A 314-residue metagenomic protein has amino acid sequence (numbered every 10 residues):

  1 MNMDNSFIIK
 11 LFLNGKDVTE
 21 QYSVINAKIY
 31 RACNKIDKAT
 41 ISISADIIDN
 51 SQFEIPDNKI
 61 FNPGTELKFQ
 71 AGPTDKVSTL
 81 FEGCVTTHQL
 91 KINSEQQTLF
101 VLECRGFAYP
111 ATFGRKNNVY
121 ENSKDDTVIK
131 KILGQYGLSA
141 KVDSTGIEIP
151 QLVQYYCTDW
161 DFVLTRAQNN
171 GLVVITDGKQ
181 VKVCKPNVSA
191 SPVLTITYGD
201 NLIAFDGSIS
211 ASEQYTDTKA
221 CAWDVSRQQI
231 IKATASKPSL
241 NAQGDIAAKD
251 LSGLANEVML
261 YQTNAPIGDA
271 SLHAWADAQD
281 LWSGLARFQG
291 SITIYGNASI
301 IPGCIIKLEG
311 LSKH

Functional and structural regions predicted by a protein language model:
M1-Y109: Assembly/oligomerization scaffold segments
N5, I92, L99-A108, S144-D206: Short beta-strand-centered interaction patches in the first periplasmic/extracellular domains of large envelope
T19, T112-V119, L164, Q168 (+4 more regions): Surface-exposed, non-catalytic interaction/assembly patches
C33-I60, A204-H314: An acidic/polar, Gly/Ser/Thr-rich interaction patch typically located in mid-to-C-terminal regions of proteins
E54, Y109-V128, K141-T165, N169 (+1 more regions): Short acidic/polar beta-strand-loop edge motifs in secreted extracellular and Gram-negative envelope-associated
N122-K141, A265-A274: Glycine-rich, acidic and aromatic/proline-enriched surface loops and short helix-turn segments that act as binding
